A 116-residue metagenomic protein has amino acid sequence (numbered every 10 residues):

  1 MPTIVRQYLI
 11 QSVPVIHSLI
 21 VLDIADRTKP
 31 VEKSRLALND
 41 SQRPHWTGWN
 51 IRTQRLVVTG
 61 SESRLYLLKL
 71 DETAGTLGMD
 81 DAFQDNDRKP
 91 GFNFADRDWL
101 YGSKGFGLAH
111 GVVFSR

Functional and structural regions predicted by a protein language model:
M1-R116: Feature marking well-ordered beta-strand scaffolds used for ligand recognition
